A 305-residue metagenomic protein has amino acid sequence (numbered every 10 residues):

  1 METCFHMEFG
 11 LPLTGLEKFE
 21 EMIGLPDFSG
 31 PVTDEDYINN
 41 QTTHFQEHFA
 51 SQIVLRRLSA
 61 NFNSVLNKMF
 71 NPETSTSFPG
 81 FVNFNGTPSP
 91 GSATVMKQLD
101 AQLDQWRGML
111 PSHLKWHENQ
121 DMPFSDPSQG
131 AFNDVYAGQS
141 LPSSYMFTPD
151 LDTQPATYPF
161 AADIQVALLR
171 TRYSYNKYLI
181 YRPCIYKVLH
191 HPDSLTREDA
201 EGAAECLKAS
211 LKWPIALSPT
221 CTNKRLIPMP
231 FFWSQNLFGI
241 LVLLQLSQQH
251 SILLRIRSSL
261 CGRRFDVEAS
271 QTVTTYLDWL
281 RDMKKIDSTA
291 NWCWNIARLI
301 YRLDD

Functional and structural regions predicted by a protein language model:
M1-P26, I38-L110, M122-S144, T153-H250 (+2 more regions): Extended, leucine-rich alpha-helical cores of fungal transcription factors
V32-T33: Short, conserved micro-motifs composed of acidic
L114-E118: N-terminal pre-domain segments used for targeting or regulation
L244-S247, S251, V267-D305: Eukaryote-biased recognition of C-terminal alpha-helical segments
I252-I256: Flexible loop/turn segments at the boundaries of HEAT repeats in alpha-solenoid HEAT proteins
R257-R264, W279: Charged, low-complexity C-terminal accessory regions
